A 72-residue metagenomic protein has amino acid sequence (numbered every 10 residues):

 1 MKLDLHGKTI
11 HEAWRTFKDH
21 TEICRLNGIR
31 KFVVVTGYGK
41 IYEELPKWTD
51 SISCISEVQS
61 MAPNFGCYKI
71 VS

Functional and structural regions predicted by a protein language model:
M1-S72: N-terminal targeting/trafficking signals and adjacent low-complexity tails
